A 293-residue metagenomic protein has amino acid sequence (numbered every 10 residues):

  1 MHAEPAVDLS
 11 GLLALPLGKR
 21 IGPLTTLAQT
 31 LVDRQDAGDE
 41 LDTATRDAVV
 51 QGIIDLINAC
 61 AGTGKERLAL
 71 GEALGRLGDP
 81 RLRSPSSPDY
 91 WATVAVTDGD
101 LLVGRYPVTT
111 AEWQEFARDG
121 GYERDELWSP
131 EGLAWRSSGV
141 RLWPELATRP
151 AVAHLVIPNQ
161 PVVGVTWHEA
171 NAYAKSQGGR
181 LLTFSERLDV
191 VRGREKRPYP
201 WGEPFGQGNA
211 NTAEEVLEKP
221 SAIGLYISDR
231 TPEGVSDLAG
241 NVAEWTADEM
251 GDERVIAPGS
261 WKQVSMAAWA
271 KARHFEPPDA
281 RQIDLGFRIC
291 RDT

Functional and structural regions predicted by a protein language model:
K19, P23, K65-E66: Positions within the helices of HEAT/ARM-like alpha-solenoid repeats
P23-V32: HEAT-repeat alpha-solenoid elements in large eukaryotic scaffold proteins
R34-L41, T45, L77, V108 (+2 more regions): Short capping motifs at secondary-structure boundaries
T45-Y90: Long amphipathic alpha-helical scaffold segments
I54, G71, G75, T110-R118 (+3 more regions): Non-transmembrane alpha-helical segments in soluble domains of secreted/periplasmic/extracellular proteins
R81-E145, P158-E169, V190, G240: A short glycine-rich, aromatic-capped structural motif
E123, E145-H274, P278-I283: Functional-site microenvironments in short loops/helix caps that host divalent-cation chemistry
I283-T293: Short, structured beta-strand segments at or near domain termini in extracellular proteins/domains
